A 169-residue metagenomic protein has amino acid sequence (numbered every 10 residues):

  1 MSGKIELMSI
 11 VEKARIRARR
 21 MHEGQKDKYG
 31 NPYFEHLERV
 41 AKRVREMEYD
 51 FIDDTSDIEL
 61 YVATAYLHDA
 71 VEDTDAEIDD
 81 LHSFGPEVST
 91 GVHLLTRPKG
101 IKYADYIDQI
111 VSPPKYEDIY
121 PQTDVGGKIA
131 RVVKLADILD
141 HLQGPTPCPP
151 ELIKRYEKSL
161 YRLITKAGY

Functional and structural regions predicted by a protein language model:
S2-Y169: Active-site helical microenvironments for divalent-metal-assisted chemistry
